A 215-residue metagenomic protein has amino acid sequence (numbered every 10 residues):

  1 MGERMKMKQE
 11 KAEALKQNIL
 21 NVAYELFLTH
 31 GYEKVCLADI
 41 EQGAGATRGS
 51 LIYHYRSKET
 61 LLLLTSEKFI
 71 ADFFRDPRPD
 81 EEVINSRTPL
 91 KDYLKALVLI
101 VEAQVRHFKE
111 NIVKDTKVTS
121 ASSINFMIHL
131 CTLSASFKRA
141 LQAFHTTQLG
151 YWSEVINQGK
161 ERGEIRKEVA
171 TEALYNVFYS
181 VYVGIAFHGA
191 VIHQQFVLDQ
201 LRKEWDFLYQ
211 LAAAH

Functional and structural regions predicted by a protein language model:
M1-A14: N-terminal intrinsically disordered/low-complexity leader segments
G2-E3, K95-H107, G150, E154-R162 (+1 more regions): C-terminal peripheral helix-coil segments that are non-catalytic and often amphipathic
A12, K16, L20, S66 (+3 more regions): Amphipathic, non-transmembrane alpha-helical scaffold segments
A14-N18, V22, L26-K68: Helix-turn-helix
L64, R78-V118, T171-F178: Hydrophobic alpha-helical connector segments
T88, R139-H145, E161-V177: All-alpha amphipathic helical-bundle segments outside canonical DNA-binding/catalytic cores that form hydrophobic
E102-K114, A121-T132, L208-A212: Helix-loop "lid/cap" segments that line or gate small-molecule binding pockets
D115-I128, A135-E161: Amphipathic alpha-helical packing segments from all-alpha helical-bundle domains
